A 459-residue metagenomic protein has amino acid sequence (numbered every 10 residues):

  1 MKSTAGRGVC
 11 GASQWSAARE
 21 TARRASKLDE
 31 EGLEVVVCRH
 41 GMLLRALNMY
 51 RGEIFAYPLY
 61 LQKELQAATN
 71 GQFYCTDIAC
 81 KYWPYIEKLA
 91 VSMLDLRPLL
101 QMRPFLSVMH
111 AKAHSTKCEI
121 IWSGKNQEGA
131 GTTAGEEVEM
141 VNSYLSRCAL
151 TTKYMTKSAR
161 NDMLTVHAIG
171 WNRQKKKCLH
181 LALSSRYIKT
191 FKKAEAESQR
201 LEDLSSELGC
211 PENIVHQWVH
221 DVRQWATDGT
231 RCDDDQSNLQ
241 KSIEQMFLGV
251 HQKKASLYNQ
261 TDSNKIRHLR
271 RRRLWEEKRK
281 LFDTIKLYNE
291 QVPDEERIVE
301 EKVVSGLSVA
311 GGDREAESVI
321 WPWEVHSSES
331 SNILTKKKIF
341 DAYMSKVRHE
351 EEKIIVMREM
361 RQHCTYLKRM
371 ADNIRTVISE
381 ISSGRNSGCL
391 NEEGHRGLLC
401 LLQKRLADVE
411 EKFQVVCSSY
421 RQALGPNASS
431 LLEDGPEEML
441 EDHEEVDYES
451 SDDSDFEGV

Functional and structural regions predicted by a protein language model:
M1-V459: Catalytic-core elements of nucleic-acid end-processing and repair enzymes
